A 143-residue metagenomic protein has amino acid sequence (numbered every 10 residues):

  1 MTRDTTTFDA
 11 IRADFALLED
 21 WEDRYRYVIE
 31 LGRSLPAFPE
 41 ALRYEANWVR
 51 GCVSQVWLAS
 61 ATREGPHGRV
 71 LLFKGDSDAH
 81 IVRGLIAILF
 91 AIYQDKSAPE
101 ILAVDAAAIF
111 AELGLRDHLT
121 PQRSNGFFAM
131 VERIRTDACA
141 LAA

Functional and structural regions predicted by a protein language model:
T2-A46: Extended low-complexity intrinsically disordered regions
R3, S77, P99, A108-A143: C-terminal binding/interaction regions
L17-W21, D76-I81, Q122: Structural motif
R24, S54, I81-I86, S97 (+2 more regions): Amphipathic alpha-helical interface surfaces
G32, I92-Y93, I134, A138: Generic structural signal for hydrophobic core residues of well-folded globular domains
E40-T62: Structured beta-strand/loop patches that form or line metal/cofactor-binding pockets in enzymes
G51-Q55, P66-V70, R83-L85: Short connector loops at helix/strand junctions that flank enzyme active sites, especially segments positioning acidic
T62-H80, F90-Q94: Conserved interaction-surface patches within small, structured recognition/assembly domains
